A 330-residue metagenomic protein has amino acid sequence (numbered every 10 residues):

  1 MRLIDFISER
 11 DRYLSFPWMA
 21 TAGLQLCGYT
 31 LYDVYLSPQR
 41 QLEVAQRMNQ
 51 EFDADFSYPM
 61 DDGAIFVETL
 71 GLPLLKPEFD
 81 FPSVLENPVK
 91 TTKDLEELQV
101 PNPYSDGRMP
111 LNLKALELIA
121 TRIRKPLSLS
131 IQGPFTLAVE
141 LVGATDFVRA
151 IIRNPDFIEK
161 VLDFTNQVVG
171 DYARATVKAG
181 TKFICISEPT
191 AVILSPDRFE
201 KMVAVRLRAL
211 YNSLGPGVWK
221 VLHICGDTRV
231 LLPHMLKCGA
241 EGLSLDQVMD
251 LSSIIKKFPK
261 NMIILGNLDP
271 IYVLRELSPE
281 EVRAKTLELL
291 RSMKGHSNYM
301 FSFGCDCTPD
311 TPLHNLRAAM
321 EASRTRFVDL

Functional and structural regions predicted by a protein language model:
M1-G23, Y29-Y32, D55, F79-F81 (+1 more regions): Active-site loop segments of alpha/beta catalytic cores
G23, T30-D53, S57: Active-site-flanking structural segment that lines cofactor/substrate pockets
S37-Q39, T91-D94, S278: Intrinsic-disorder/low-complexity, polar/charged segments
A45-L74, P101: Glycine-rich, N-terminal phosphate-binding loop and its surrounding beta-alpha-beta segment
I65-N102, L118-K125: A contiguous, low-structure linker/loop signature
